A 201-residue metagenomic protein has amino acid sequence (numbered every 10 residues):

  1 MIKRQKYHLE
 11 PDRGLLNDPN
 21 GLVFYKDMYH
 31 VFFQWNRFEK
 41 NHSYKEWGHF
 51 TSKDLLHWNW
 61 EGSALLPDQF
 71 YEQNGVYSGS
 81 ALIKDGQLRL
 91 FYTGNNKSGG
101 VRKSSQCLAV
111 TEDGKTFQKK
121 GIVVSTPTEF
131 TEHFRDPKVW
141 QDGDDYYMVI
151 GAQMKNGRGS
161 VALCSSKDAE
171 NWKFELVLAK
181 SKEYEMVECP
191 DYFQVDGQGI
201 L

Functional and structural regions predicted by a protein language model:
M1-C189, Q194-L201: Beta-rich carbohydrate-recognition and catalytic domains
